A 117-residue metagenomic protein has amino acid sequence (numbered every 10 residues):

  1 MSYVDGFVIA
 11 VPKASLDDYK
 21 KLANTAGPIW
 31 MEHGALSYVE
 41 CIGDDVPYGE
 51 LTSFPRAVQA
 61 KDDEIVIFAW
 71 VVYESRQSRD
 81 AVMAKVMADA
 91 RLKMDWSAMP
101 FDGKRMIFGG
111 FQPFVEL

Functional and structural regions predicted by a protein language model:
M1, I29-W30, A60: Short, conserved, surface-exposed binding loops centered on an aromatic residue
M1-T25: Long, hydrophobic N-terminal alpha-helical segment
V4-V11, E50-V86: Short, well-ordered beta-strand segments in beta-rich or mixed alpha/beta enzyme and ligand-binding folds
K13-S15, Q77, F114: Residues that cap or initiate secondary-structure elements
L16-S37, E64, M106-I107: Positively charged, small/polar-rich N-terminal and surface patches that mediate targeting and assembly and bind
K20-A26, V82-A90: Short amphipathic alpha-helices in soluble, non-transmembrane regions that often serve as interface/regulatory elements
E32-H33, E74-Q77, F101-D102: A short, structured loop/turn motif at beta-sheet edges
S37-D62, A88-L117: Glycine-rich beta-strand-turn "strand-cap" elements at beta-sheet edges
